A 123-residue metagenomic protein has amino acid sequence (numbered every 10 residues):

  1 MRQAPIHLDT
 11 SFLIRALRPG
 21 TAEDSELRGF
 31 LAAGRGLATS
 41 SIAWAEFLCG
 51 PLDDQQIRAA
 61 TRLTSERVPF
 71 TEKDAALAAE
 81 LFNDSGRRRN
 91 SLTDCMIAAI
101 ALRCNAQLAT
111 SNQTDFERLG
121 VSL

Functional and structural regions predicted by a protein language model:
M1-T39, L48-A60: Short, well-structured N-terminal submotif of metal-dependent ribonuclease cores
R2-A4, E66-S111: Active-site neighborhoods of divalent-metal-dependent phosphate/nucleic-acid chemistry enzymes
L8-D9, T39-S40, N90-S91, N112-Q113: Histidine- and aromatic-rich ligand-binding microenvironments
F12-L13, A43, D74, M96-I97 (+1 more regions): Alpha-helix capping/helix-boundary segments
P19-G20, G50, L81, L119-S122: Residue-level signal for well-ordered alpha-helical positions
G36, Q107, S122: Residue-level detector of anion-binding/catalytic polar loops
T64-R67, G120-L123: Active-site regions of enzymes building and remodeling cell-envelope glycoconjugates
